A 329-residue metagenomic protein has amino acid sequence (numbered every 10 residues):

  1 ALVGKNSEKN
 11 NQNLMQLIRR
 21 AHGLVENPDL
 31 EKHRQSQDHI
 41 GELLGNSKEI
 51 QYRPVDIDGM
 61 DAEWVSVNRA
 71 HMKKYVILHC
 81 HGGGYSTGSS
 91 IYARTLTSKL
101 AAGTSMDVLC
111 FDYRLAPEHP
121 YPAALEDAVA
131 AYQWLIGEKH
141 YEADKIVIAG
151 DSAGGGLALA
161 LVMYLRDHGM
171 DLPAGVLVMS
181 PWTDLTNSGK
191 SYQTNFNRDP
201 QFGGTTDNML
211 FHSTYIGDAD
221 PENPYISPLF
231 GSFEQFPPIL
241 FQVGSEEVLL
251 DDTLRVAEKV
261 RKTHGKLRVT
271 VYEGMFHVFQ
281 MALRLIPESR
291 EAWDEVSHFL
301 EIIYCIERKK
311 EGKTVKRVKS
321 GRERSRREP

Functional and structural regions predicted by a protein language model:
A1-K9: N-terminal membrane-anchoring alpha-helices
E8-P54: An N-terminal hydrophobic leader/cap segment in hydrolases
L17-L24, G45, Q51-P329: Alpha/beta-hydrolase superfamily serine-hydrolase fold, recognizing
